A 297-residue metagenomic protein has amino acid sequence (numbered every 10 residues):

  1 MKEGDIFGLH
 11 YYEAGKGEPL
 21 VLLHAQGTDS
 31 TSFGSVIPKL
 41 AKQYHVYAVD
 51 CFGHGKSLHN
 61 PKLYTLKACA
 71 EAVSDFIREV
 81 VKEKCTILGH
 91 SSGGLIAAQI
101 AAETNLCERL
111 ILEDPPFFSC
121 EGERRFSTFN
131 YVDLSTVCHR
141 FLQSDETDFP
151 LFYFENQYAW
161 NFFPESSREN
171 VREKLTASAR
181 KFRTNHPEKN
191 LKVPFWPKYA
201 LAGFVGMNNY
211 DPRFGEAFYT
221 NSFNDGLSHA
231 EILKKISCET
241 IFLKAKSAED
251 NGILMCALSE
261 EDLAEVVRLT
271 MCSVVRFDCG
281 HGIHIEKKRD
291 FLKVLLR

Functional and structural regions predicted by a protein language model:
F7, A48-L88, S92, Q99 (+3 more regions): Active-site loop/oxyanion-hole signature of alpha/beta-hydrolase fold enzymes
F7-H59: Conserved HGGG/HGGXW glycine-rich cap/lid loop of the alpha/beta-hydrolase fold
G94-N105, L110: Short glycine-enriched nucleophile-adjacent loop and the immediately C-terminal alpha-helix near the catalytic center
L110-R168: Flexible "cap/lid" loop of the alpha/beta hydrolase fold
R172-E231, S247: Hydrophobic, aromatic-rich cap/lid helix
I232-D278: Conserved loop-alpha-helix segment in the C-terminal half of the alpha/beta-hydrolase fold that carries the catalytic
R276-K288: Catalytic histidine-centered segment of alpha/beta-hydrolase-like enzymes
I285-R297: Post-His helix in hydrolase/transferase enzymes
